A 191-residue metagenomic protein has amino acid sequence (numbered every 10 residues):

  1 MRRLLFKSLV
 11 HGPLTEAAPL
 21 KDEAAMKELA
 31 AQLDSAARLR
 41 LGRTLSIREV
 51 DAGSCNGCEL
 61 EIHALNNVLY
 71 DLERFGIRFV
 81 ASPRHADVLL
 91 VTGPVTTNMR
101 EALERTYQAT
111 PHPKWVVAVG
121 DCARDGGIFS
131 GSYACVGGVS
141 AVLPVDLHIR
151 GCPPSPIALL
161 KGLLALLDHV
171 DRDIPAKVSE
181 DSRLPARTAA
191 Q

Functional and structural regions predicted by a protein language model:
M1-G53, A64, L69-L72, V80 (+4 more regions): Iron-sulfur (Fe-S) cluster-binding modules
N56-Y70, R74-A158: Cofactor-cradling patches in redox/metallo enzymes
